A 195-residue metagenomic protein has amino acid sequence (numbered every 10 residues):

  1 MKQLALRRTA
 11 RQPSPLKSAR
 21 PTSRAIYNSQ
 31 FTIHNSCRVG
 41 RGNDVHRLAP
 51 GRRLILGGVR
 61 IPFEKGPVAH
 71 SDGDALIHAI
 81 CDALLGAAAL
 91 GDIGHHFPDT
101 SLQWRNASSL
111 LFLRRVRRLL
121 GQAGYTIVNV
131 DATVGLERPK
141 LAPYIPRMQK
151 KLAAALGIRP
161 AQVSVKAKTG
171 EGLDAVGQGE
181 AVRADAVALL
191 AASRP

Functional and structural regions predicted by a protein language model:
M1-A5, A10-S36, S193-P195: Short, basic, low-complexity termini and linkers enriched in Ser/Thr/Gly/Pro that act as targeting/leader peptides
H34-P146, A155-L156: RNase III-family endoribonuclease catalytic core
A142-P143, G172-V176: Short active-site-adjacent structural elements
Q149: Generic structural marker for isolated residues within well-ordered, non-membrane alpha-helices of soluble domains
R159-Q162: Short acidic capping loops at alpha-helix termini that bridge into adjacent secondary structure
V165-T169: Pyridoxal 5′-phosphate
V176-P195: C-terminal edge-of-domain segments
